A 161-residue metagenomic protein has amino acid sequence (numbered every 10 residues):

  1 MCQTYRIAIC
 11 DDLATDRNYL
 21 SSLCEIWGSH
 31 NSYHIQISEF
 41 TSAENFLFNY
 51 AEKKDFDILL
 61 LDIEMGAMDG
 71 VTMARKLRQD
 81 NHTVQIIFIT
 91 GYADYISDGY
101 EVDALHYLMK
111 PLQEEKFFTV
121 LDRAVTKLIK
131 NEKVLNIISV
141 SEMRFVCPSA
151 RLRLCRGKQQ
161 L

Functional and structural regions predicted by a protein language model:
T4-C24, L59: Conserved acidic segment of CheY-like receiver
R6, T15, Y33-Q36, D55: N-terminal glycine-/serine-/threonine-rich beta1-alpha1-beta2 phosphate-ribose binding loop of Rossmann-like
I9, E39, F88-I89: Conserved SAM-binding loop
N18-W27, F46-L47, A74: Short, well-ordered amphipathic alpha-helices
G28-I37, T83-V84: A generic structural motif
I37-E44: Conserved Asp/Asn-Gly motif in the active-site loop of CheY-like receiver
F48-K130: CheY-like receiver
T119-L161: Conserved binding/recognition cores within well-folded domains
